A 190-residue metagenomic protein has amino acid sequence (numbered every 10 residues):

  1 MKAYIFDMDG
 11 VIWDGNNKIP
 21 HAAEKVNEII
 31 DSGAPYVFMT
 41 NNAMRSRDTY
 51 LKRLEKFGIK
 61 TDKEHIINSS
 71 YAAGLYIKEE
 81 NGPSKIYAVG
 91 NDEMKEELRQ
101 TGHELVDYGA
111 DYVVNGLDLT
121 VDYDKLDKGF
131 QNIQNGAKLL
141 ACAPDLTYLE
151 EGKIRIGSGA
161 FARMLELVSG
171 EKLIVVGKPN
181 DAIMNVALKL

Functional and structural regions predicted by a protein language model:
K2-M8, I12-L190: HAD-like aspartate-dependent phosphatase fold
